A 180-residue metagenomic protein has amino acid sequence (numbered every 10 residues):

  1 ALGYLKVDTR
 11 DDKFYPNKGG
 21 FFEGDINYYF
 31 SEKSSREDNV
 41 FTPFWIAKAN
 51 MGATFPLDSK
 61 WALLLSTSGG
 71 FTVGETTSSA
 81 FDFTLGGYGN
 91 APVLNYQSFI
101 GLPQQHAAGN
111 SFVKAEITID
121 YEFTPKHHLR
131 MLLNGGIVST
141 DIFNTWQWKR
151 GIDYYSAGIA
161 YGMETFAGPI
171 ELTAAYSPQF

Functional and structural regions predicted by a protein language model:
L2-K6, R10-T124: C-terminal outer-membrane beta-barrel translocator/porin domains of Gram-negative envelope proteins and their
K33-S34, T140-I142, P169-E171: Short small-residue beta-strand/loop micro-motif enriched in glycine and branched aliphatics
D38-F41, S66, R130-L133, F143-K149 (+1 more regions): Composition- and surface-driven signal marking solvent-exposed, interaction-prone regions in large proteins
A49, G69, E116, M131-G135 (+2 more regions): Active-site proximal loops enriched in glycine and acidic residues that flank catalytic Cys/His/Asp and coordinate
W61, T67, W148-I152, A160 (+1 more regions): Predominantly the C-terminal beta-signal and adjacent terminal strand-loop region of outer-membrane beta-barrel
Q97-F99, N110-K114, T124-L132, Y154-G158 (+1 more regions): Active-site lining segments that contact anionic ligands and/or coordinate catalytic metals
L102-A108, N144-R150, P178: Short, contiguous acidic/charged loop-to-helix segments that flank catalytic cores in large enzymes
T118-Y155: C-terminal hydrophobic structural anchor segments that stabilize assembly/packing rather than catalytic chemistry
